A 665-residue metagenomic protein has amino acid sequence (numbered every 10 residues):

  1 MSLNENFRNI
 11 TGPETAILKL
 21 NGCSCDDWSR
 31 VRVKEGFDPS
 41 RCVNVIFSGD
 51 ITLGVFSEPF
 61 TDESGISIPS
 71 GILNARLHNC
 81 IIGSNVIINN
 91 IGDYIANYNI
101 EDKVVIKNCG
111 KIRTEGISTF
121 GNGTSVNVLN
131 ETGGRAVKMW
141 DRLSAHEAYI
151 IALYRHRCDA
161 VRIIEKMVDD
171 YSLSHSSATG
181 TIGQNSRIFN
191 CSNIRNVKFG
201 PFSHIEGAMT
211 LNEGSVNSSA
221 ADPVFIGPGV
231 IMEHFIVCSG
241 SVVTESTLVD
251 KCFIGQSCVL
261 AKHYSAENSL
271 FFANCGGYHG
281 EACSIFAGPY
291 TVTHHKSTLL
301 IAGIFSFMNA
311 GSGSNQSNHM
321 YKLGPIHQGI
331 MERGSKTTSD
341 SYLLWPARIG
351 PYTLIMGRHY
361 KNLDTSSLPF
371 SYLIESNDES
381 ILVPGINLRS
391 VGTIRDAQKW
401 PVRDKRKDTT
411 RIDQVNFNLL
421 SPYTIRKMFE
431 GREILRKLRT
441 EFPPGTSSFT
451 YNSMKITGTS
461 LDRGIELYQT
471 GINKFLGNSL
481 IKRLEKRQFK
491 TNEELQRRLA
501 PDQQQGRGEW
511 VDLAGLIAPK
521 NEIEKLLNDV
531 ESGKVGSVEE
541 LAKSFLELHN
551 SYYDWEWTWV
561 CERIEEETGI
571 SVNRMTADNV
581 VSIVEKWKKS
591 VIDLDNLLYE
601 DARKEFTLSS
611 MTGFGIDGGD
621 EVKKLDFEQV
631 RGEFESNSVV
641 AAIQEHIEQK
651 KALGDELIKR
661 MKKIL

Functional and structural regions predicted by a protein language model:
L3-E5, G12, I17-C25, V33-I72 (+6 more regions): Glycine-rich hexapeptide-repeat left-handed beta-helix
N74, I82, S174, C191: Long, structured ligand/cofactor-binding scaffold of large enzymes
N85: Flexible, glycine/proline-enriched loop segments at strand-loop-helix junctions that form or flank small-ligand binding
D93-Y94, Y98-V105, G110-F120, T124-V126 (+7 more regions): Long, charge-dense tracts
C109, E375-Q649, D655-L665: Long, compositionally biased intrinsically disordered regions
